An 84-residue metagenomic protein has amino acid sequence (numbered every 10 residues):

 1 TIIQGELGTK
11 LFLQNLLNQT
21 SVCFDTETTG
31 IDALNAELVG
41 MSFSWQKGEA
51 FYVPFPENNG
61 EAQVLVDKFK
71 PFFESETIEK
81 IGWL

Functional and structural regions predicted by a protein language model:
T1-M41, F55-F72: Long, highly charged low-complexity segments
E6-T9, S44, K80-W83: Functionally constrained cores in energy, signaling, and assembly domains
C23, T77-L84: Acidic beta-strand-to-loop metal/phosphate-binding motif
E37, K47-E49: Residue-level recognition of conserved structural "scaffold" positions that shape functional pockets and channels
S42-K47, P54-E57, K80: Function-dense linear segments that define catalytic or interfacial modules in macromolecule-processing proteins
